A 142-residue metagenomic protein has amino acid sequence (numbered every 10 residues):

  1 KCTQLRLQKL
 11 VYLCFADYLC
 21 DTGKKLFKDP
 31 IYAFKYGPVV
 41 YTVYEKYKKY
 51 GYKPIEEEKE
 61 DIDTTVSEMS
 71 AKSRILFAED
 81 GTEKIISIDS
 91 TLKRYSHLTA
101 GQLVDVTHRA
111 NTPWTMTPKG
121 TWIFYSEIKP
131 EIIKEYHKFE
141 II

Functional and structural regions predicted by a protein language model:
K1-I142: Domain-edge interaction signal
